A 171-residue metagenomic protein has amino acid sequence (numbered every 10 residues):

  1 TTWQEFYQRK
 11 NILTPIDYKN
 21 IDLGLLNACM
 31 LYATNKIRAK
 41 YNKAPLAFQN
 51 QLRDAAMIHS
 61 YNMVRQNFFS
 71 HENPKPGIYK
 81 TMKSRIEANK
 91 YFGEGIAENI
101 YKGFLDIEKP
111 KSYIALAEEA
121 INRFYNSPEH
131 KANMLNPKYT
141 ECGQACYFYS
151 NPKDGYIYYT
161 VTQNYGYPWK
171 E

Functional and structural regions predicted by a protein language model:
T2, R9-N89, P137-G143, Y147: Short, well-ordered surface patches within globular domains
K80-W169: A well-ordered secondary-structure block
